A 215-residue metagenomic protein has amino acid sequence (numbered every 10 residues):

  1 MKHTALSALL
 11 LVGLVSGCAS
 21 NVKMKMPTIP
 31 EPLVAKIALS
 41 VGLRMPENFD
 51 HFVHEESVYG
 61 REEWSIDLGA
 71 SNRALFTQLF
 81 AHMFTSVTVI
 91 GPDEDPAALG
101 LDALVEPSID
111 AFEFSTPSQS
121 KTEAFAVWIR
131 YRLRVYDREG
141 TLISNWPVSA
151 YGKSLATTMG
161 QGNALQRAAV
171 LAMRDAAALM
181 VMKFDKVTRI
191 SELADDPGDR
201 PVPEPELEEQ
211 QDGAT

Functional and structural regions predicted by a protein language model:
M1-S16: Sec-dependent bacterial lipoprotein signal peptides
C18-Q78, K186-T215: A structural "domain/chain start" motif
A19-M26, G91-N145, K153-A156: Surface-exposed short loop/turn segments
Y59-L68, Y136-K186: Short secondary-structure boundary motifs at beta->alpha junctions and helix caps
G69-D95: Mid-chain, structured segments of secreted extracytoplasmic proteins
F80-T85, V89, A177-D185, R189: Sec-exported extracytoplasmic/periplasmic mature domains
E94-I109, K153-L171, V181-V187, D195-E204: A short, hydrophobic/aromatic-rich structural module that often spans a beta strand with its adjoining loop
